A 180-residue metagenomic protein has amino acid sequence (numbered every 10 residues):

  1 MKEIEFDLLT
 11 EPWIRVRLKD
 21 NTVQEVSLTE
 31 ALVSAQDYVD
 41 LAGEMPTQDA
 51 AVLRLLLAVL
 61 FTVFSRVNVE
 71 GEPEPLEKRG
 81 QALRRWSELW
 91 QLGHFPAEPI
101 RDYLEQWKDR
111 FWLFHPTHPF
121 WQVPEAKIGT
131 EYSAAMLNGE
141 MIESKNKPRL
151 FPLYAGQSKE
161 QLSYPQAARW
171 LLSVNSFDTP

Functional and structural regions predicted by a protein language model:
M1-Y154, S158-P180: Conserved small-residue
